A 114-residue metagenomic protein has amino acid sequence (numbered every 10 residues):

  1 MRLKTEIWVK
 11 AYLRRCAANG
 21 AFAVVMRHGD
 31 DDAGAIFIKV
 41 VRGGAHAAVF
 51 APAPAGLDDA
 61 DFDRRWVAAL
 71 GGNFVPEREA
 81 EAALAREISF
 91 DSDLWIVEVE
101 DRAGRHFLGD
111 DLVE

Functional and structural regions predicted by a protein language model:
M1-E114: Polybasic/polar functional segments that serve as interface/processing modules
